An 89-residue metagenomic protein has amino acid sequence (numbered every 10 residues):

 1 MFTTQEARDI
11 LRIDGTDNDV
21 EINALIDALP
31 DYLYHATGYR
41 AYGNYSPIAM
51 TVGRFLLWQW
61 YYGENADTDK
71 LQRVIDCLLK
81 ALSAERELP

Functional and structural regions predicted by a protein language model:
M1-P89: Divalent metal-cofactor coordination and adjacent catalytic microenvironments
